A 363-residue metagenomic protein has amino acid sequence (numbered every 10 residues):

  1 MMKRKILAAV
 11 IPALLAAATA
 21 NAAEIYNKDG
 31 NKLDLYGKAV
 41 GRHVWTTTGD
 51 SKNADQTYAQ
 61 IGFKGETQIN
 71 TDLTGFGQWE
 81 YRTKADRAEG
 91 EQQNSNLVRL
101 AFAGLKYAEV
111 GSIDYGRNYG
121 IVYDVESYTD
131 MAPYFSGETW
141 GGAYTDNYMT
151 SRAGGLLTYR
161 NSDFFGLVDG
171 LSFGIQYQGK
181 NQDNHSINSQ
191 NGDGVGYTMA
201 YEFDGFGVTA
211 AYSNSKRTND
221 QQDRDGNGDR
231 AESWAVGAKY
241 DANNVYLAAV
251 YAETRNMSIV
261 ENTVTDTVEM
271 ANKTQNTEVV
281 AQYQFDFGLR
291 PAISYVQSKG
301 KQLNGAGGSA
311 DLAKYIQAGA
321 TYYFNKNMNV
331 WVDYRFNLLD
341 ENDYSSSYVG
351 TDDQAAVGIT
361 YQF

Functional and structural regions predicted by a protein language model:
M1-A23: Gram-negative bacterial Sec-dependent N-terminal signal peptides
A8, L157, Y322-F324, G350-F363: Outer-membrane beta-barrel "beta-signal"
E24-W45, D50-K180, N191, A200-G207: Outer membrane beta-barrel
L33-G41, T71, G75-W79, I113 (+10 more regions): Transmembrane beta-strands of outer-membrane beta-barrel proteins
G41-T47, Y81-A85, Y119-I121, Y177-N181 (+7 more regions): Transmembrane beta-strands of outer-membrane beta-barrel pores
Q56-Q60, L97-L100, R152-L156, G192-G194 (+4 more regions): Transmembrane beta-barrel architecture of outer-membrane proteins
G62-K64, F102-L105, T158-R160, T198-A200 (+5 more regions): Outer-membrane beta-barrel architecture
Q190-Q317, Y322: Detector for outer-membrane/organellar transmembrane beta-barrel domains, recognizing the amphipathic beta-strand
